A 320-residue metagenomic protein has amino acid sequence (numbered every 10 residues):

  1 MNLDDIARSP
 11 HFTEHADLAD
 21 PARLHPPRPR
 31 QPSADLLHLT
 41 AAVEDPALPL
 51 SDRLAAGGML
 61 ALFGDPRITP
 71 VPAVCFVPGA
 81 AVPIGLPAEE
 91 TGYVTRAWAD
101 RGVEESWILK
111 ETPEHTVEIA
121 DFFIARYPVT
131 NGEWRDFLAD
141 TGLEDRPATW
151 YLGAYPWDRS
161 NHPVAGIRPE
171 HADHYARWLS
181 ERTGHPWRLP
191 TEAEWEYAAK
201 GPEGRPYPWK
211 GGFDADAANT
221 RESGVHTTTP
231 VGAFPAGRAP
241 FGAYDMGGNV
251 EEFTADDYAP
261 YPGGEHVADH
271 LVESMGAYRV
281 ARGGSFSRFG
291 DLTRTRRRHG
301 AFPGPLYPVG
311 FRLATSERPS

Functional and structural regions predicted by a protein language model:
M1-A193, P202, R298-S320: Extended beta-strand/loop cores of jelly-roll/beta-sandwich
V77, A99, L152-H162, P169-T295: Functional-site microenvironments in short loops/helix caps that host divalent-cation chemistry
